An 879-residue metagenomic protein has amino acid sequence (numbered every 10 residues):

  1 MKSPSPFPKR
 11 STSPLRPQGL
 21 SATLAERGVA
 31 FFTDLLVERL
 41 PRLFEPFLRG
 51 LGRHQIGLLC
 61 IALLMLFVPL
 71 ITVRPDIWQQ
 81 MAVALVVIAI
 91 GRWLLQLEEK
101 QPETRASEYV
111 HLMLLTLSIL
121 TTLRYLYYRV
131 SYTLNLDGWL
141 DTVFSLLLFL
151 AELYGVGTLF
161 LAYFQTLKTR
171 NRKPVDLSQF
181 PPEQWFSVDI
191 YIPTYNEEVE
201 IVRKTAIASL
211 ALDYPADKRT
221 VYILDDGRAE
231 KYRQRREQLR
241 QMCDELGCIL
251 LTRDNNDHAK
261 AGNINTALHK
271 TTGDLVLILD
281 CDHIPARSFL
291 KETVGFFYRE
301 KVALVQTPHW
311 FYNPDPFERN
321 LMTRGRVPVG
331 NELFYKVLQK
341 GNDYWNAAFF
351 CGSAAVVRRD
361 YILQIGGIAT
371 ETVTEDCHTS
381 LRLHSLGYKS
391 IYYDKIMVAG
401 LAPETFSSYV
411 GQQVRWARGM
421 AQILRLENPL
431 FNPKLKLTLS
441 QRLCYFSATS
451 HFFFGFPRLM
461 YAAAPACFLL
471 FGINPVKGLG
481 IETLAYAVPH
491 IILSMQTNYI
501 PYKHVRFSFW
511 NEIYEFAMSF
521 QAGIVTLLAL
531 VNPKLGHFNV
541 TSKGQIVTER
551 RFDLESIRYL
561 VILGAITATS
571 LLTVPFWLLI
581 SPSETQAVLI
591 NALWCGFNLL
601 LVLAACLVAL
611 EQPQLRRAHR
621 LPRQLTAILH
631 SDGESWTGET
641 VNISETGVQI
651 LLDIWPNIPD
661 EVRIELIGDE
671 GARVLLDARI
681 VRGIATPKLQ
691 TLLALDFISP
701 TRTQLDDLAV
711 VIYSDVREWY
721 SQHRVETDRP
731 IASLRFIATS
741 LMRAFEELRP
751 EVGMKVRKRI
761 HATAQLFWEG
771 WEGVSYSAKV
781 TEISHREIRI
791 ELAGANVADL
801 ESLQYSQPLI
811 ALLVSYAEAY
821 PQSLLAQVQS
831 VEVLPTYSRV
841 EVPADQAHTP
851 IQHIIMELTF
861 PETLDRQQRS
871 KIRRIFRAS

Functional and structural regions predicted by a protein language model:
K2-Q184, F454-G455, L578-L610: N-terminal membrane-anchoring/stem segments of glycan-assembly enzymes
F7-R10, L15, L24, L35 (+1 more regions): Structured alpha-helical
I90-A151, H451-H537, F552-Q612: Membrane-embedded multi-pass helical conduit in multi-pass membrane proteins, especially envelope-biosynthetic
S187-D189, T220, H378: Cell-envelope/extracellular polymer assembly enzymes that use nucleotide-activated donors
I207-K218: Short, acidic, metal-binding catalytic loop of nucleotide-sugar glycosyltransferases
M242-G247, L251-L275, A286-V373, H384-S385 (+1 more regions): Long helical/loop segments within the catalytic core of UDP-sugar-dependent glycosyltransferases, especially the large
D280-I284: The conserved acidic donor/metal-binding loop of glycosyltransferases
H384-V398: Catalytic donor-sugar/metal-binding loop of nucleotide-sugar-dependent glycosyltransferases
